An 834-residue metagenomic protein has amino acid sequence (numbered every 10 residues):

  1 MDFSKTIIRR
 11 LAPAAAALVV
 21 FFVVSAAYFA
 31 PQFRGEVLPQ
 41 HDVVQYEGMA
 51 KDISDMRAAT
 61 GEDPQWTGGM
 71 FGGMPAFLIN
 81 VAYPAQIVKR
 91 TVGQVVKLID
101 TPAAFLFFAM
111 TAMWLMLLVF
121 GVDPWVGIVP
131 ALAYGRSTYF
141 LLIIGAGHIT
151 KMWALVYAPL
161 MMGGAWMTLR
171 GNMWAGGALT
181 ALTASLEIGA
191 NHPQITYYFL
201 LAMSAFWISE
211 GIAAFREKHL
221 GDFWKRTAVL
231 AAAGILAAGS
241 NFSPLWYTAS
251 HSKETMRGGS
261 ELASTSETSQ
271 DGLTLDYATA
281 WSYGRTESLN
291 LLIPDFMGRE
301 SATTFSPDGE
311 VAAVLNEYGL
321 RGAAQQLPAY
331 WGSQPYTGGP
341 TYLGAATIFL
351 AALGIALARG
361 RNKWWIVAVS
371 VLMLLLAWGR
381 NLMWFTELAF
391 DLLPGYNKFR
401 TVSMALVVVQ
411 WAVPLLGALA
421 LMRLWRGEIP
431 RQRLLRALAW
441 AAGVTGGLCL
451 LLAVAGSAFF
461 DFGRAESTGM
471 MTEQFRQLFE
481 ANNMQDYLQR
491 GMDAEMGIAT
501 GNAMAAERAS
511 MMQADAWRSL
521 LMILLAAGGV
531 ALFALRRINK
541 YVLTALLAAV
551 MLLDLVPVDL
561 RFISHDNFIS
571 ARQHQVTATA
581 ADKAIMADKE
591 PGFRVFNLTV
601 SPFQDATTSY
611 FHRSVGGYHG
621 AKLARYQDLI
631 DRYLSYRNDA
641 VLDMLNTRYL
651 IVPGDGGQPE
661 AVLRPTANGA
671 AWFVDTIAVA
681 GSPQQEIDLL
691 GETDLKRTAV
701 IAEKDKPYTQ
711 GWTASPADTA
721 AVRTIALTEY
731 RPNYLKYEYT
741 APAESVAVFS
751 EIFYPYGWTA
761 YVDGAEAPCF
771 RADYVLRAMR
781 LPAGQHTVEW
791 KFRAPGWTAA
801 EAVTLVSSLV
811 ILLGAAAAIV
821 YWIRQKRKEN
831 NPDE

Functional and structural regions predicted by a protein language model:
F3, A131, G147-Y157, T168-S185 (+4 more regions): Contiguous transmembrane helix-bundle modules in multi-pass membrane proteins
P13-M49, G234-Y247, L372-L375, L448-S457 (+1 more regions): Transmembrane signal-anchor helices characteristic of membrane glycosylation enzymes that use polyprenol
F22-M113, F120, L132-L155, S269-A345 (+3 more regions): Membrane-interface coil-to-helix junctions
G48-D52, S250-L292, M470-N502, V550 (+2 more regions): Membrane-interface segments at or immediately adjacent to transmembrane helices that form the boundary between
I99-M113, G338-G354, V409-A418, R518-A527: Hydrophobic alpha-helical transmembrane segments
L117-R136, G171-G177: Transmembrane-helix signature of polytopic, membrane-embedded enzymes that assemble or transfer cell-envelope glycans
S260-S264, L555-A720, K736, P742: Extracytoplasmic
F349, L375, R648, G657 (+1 more regions): Active-site-proximal, structured, solvent-exposed surfaces of multi-pass membrane proteins that position macromolecular
